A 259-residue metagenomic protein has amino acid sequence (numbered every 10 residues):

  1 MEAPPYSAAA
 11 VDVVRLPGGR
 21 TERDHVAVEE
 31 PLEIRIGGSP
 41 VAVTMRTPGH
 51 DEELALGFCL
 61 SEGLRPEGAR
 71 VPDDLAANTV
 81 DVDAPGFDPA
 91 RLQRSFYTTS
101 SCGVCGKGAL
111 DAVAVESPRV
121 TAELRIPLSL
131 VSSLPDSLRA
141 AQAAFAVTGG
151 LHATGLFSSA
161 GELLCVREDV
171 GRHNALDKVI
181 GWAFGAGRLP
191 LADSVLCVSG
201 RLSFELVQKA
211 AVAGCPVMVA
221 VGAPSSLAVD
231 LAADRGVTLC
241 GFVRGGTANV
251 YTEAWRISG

Functional and structural regions predicted by a protein language model:
M1-S159, L163-V166: Intrinsically disordered, low-complexity regions enriched in acidic/Ser/Thr/Pro/Gln residues
G49-H50, C59-L60, G171, I180-G185 (+4 more regions): Short, solvent-exposed amphipathic alpha-helical segments in soluble enzyme and RNA/protein-processing domains
C102, E168, V195-S199, V221 (+1 more regions): Glycine- and other small-residue-rich loops at beta-strand/loop junctions that grip anionic moieties
A144-G200, V207, V212: Glycine- and Gly-Pro-enriched alpha-helical subdomains that act as flexible, kink-prone "lid/hinge" or packing modules
L163, A223, L227-G259: C-terminal binding/interaction regions
R201-F204, P224-S226: Short Gly/Pro-enriched loop/turn and capping motifs at secondary-structure junctions
G214-S226: A conserved acidic, glycine/proline-rich C-terminal tail/linker
